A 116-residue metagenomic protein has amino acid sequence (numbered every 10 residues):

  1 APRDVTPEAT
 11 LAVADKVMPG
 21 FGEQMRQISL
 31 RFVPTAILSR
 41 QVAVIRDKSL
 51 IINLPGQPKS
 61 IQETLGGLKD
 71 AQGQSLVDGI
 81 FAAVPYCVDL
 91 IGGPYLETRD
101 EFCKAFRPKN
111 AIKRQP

Functional and structural regions predicted by a protein language model:
A1-P116: Non-catalytic beta/alpha edge segments that cap or flank active sites
